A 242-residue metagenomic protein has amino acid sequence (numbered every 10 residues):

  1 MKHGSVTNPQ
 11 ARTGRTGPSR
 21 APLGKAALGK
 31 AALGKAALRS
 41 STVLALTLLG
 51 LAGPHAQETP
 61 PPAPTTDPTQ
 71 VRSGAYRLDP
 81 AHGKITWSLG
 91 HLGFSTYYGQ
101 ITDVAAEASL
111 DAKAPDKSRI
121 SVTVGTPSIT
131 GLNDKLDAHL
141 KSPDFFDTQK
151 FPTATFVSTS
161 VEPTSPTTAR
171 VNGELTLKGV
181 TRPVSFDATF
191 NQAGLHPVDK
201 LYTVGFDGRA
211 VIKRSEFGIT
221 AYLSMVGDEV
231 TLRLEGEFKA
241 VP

Functional and structural regions predicted by a protein language model:
P9, L23, L44-A45: Low-complexity, intrinsically disordered segments with a bias for serine/threonine
T13: Short polybasic linear motifs
T16-L38: Long, intrinsically disordered low-complexity tandem-repeat segments
G24, G29, A52-E58: N-terminal presequences and immediately downstream first alpha-helices
R39-G50: Bacterial N-terminal signal peptides
H55-P242: Low-complexity, acidic/polar, glycine-enriched regions of mature
